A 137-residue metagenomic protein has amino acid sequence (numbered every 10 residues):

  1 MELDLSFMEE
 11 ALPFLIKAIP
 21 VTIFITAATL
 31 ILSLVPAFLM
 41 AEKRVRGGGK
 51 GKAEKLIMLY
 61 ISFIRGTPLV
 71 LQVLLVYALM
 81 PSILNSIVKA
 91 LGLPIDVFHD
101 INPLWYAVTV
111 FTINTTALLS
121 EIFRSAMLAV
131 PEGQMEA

Functional and structural regions predicted by a protein language model:
M1-A137: Transmembrane alpha-helices and adjacent helix-loop boundaries
